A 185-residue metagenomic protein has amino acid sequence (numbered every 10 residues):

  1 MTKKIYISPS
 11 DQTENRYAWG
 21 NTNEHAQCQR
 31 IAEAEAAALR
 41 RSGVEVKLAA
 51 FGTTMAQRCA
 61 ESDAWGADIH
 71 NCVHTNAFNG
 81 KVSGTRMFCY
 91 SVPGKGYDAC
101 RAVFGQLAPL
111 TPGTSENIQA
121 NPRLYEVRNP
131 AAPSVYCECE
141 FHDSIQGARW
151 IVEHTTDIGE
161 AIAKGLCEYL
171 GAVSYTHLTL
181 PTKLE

Functional and structural regions predicted by a protein language model:
M1-C59, W65: Active-site histidine-acidic residue metal-binding/catalytic motifs, centered on HxH/HExxH-like signatures
K3-P9, E14-R16, W65, I69-N79 (+1 more regions): Active-site-adjacent mobile loop/cap segments within catalytic or ligand-binding domains
E14-E24, A77-Q106: A short, glycine/acidic-enriched catalytic loop
R30-A38, G94-L110, G147-S174: Long, well-ordered alpha-helical scaffolding segments within enzyme catalytic domains, especially pronounced
A38-V44, L110, E126-A132: A structural motif corresponding to the C-terminal end of an alpha-helix and its immediate exit/capping segment
L48-G52, T114-Q119: Surface-exposed patches in mature extracellular/periplasmic domains of secreted proteins
T176-T182: Conserved small/polar residues in nucleotide/adenosyl-binding loops
